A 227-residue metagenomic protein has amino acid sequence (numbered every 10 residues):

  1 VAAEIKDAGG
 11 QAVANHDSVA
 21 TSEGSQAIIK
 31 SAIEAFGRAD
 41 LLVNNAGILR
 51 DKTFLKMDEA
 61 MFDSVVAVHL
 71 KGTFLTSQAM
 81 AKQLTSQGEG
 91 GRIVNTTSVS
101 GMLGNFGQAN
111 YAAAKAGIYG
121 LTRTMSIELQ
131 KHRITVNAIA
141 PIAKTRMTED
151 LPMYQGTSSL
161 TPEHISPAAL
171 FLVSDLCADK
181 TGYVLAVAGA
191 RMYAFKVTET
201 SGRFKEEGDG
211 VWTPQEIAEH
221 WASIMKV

Functional and structural regions predicted by a protein language model:
A8-Q11, E23, S31-N44, R50 (+2 more regions): A glycine-rich helix->loop->beta "capping" turn within Rossmann-like NAD(P)(H)-dependent oxidoreductase domains
H16-A27, E59: The beta1-alpha1 cofactor-binding region of Rossmann-like NAD(H)/NADP(H)-dependent oxidoreductases
T53-F54, D58-V66: Substrate-binding pocket helix/loop in short-chain dehydrogenase/reductase
S77-Q78, R123: A short, exposed helix-loop element centered on a Lys and neighboring polar residues
S98: Residue(s) in the substrate-gating loop at a strand-loop-helix junction that position the organic substrate next
Y111, K115: Active-site YXXXK catalytic motif of short-chain dehydrogenase/reductase
A138, G156-V227: C-terminal helical subdomain
